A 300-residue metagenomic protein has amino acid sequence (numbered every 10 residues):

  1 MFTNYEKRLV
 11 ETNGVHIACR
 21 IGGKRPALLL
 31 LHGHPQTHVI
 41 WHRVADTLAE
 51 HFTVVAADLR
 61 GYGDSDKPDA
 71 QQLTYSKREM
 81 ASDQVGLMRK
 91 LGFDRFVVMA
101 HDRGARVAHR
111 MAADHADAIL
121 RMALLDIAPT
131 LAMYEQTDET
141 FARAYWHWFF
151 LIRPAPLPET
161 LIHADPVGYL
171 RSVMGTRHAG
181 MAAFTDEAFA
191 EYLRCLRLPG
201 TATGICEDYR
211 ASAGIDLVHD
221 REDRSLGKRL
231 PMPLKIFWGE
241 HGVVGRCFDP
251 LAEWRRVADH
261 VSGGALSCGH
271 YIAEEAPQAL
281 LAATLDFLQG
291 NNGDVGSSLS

Functional and structural regions predicted by a protein language model:
F2-R8, V15-I17, A27, V55 (+5 more regions): Flexible "cap/lid" subdomain of the alpha/beta-hydrolase fold that forms the substrate-access gate
V15, R20-K67: Conserved HGGG/HGGXW glycine-rich cap/lid loop of the alpha/beta-hydrolase fold
G23, G33, A100, G269-I272: Structured beta->alpha junctions
P35, E50, A116-D117, D259 (+1 more regions): Proline-centered flexible-loop/turn and helix-kink motifs
W41-H42, C247-F248, P277-Q278: Conserved strand-to-helix beginnings and helix N-cap segments that scaffold or border functional pockets
R43-D46, E50, A113-D117, A282 (+1 more regions): Short, well-ordered alpha-helices that flank and scaffold nucleotide-derived cofactor binding pockets
G269-L281: Catalytic histidine-centered segment of alpha/beta-hydrolase-like enzymes
D286-S300: Generic C-terminal helix-cap and adjacent flexible tail
